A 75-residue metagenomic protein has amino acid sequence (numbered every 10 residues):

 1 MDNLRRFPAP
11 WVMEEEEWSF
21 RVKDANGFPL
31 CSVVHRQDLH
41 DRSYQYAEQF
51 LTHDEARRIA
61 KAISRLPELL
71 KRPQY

Functional and structural regions predicted by a protein language model:
M1-M13: Negatively charged, low-complexity tracts enriched in Asp/Glu with abundant Ser/Thr
V12-R58, I63-S64, E68-K71: A short, structured beta-strand/loop element
